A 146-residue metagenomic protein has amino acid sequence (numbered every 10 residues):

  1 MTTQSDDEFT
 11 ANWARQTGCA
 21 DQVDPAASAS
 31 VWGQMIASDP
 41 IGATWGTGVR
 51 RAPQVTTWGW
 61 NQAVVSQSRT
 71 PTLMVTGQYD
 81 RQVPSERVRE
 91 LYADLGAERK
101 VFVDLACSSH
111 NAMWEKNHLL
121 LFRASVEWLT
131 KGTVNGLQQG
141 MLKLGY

Functional and structural regions predicted by a protein language model:
M1-S66, T70: Alpha/beta-hydrolase
N61, T70, P84-A93: Short alpha-helix in the alpha/beta-hydrolase fold that links the catalytic acid
Q67-S68, M74-T76, D80: Short beta-strand/loop motif that positions the catalytic acidic residue of the alpha/beta-hydrolase fold
Y79-V83, N111: Acidic catalytic loop of the alpha/beta-hydrolase fold
A93-N111: Catalytic histidine neighborhood in serine/cysteine hydrolases with alpha/beta-hydrolase-type architecture
S108-F122, L137-Q138: Catalytic histidine-centered segment of alpha/beta-hydrolase-like enzymes
K116, T130-Y146: Alpha/beta-hydrolase-fold serine-hydrolase catalytic core, especially in secreted/extracellular enzymes
S125, L129: Hydrophobic "lid"/C-terminal helical patch of Rossmann-like NAD(P)-dependent dehydrogenase/epimerase domains
